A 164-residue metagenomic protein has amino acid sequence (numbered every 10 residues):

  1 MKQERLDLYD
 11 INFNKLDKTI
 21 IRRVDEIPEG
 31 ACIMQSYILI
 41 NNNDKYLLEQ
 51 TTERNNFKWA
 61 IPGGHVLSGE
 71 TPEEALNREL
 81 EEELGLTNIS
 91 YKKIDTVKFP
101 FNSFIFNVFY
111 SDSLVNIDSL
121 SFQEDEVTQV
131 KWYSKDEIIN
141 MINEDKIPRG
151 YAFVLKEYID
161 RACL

Functional and structural regions predicted by a protein language model:
M1-Y37: Acidic, metal-coordinating catalytic segment for phosphate/diphosphate chemistry, firing primarily on the Nudix
E4-L6, M34-S36, D44, N107 (+1 more regions): Change "...and in nucleic-acid phosphodiester-cleaving endonucleases..." to "...and in nucleic-acid processing enzymes
L8, I40, L48, Y110-S111 (+1 more regions): Conserved hydrophobic "DFG−1" position in protein kinase catalytic cores
T19-I20, Q50, V97: Short hydrophobic alpha-helix segments
D25-A31, T96-V108: Acidic pyrophosphate-coordinating catalytic loop
I33-G63: A glycine-rich, hydrophobic loop/mini-helix early in the fold
L48, A60-I94: The catalytic Nudix box helix
F57-W59, S68, P100-S103, V108 (+2 more regions): Nudix hydrolase/Nudix homology domain
